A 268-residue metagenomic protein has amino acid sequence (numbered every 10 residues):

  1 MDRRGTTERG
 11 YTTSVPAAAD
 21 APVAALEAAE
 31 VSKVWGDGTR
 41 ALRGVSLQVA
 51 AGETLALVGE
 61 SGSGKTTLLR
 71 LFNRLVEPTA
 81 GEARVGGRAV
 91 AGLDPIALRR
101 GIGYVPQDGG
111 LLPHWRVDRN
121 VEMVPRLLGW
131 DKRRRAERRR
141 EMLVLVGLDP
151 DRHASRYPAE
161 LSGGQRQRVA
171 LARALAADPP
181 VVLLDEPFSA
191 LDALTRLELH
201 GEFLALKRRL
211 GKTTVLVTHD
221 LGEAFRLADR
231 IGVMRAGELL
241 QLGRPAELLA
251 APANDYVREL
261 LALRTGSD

Functional and structural regions predicted by a protein language model:
V58-E60: The feature captures the beta-strand-to-loop junction immediately N-terminal to the Walker
N73: Helix-to-loop junction immediately C-terminal to a conserved catalytic motif
V90-G103, L127, K132, L248-P252: ABC ATPase NBD coupling module
R156-L161, Q165: Conserved ABC ATPase signature
A176-P180: A short, proline-enriched helix->beta-strand linker immediately N-terminal to the Walker B motif in ABC-type P-loop
L242-G243, A251: ABC ATPase "signature
